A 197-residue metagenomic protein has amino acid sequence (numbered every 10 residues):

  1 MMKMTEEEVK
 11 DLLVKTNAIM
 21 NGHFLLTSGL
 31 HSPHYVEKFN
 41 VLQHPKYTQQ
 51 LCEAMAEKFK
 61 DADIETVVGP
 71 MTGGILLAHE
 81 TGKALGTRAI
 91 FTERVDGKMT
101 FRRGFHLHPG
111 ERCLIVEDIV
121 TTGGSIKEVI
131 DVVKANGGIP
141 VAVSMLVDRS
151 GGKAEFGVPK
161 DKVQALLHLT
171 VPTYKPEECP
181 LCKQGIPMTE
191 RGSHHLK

Functional and structural regions predicted by a protein language model:
M1-K197: PRPP-associated nucleotide enzymes
